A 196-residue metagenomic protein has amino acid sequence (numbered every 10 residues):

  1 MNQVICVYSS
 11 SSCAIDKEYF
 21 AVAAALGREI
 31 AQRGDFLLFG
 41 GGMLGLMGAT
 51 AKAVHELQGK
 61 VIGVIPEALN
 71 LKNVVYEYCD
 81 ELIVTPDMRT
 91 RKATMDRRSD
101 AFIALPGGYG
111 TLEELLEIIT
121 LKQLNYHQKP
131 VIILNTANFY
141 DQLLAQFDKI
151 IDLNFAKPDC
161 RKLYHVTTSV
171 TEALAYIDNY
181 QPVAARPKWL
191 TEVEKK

Functional and structural regions predicted by a protein language model:
M1-R98, A137-T171, Q181-K196: A cross-family phosphate/adenosyl-ligand binding-site feature
G41, I65, T85-P86, L105-G107 (+3 more regions): Short beta->alpha connector loops at strand-helix junctions that form conserved, small/polar/Pro-enriched
T90-N125, I132, V183-W189: Active-site/ligand-binding-proximal alpha/beta "capping" segment
I177: Hydrophobic "lid"/C-terminal helical patch of Rossmann-like NAD(P)-dependent dehydrogenase/epimerase domains
